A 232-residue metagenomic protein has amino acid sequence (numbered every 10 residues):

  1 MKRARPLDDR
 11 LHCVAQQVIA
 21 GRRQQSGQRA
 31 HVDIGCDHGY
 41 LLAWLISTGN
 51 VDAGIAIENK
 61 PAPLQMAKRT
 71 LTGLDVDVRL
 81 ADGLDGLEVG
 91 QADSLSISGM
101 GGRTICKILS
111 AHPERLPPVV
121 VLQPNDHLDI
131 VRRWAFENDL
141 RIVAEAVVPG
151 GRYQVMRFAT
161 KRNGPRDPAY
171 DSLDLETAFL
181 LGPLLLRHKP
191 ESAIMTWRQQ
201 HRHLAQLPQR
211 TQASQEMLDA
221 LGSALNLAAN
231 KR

Functional and structural regions predicted by a protein language model:
M1-S26, A43: S-adenosyl-L-methionine
K2-C13, D85-G86, Q91, R103-R232: Class I S-adenosyl-L-methionine
G27-D37: Conserved class I S-adenosyl-L-methionine
H38-N50: Conserved SAM-binding loop of SAM-dependent methyltransferases across substrates and taxa, primarily the Class I
D52-I57: Short beta-strand element of Class I
K60-P61: Conserved SAM/SAH-binding beta-strand->alpha-helix loop
Q65-V89: S-adenosyl-L-methionine
A92-G99: Short SAM/SAH-binding signature in class I
